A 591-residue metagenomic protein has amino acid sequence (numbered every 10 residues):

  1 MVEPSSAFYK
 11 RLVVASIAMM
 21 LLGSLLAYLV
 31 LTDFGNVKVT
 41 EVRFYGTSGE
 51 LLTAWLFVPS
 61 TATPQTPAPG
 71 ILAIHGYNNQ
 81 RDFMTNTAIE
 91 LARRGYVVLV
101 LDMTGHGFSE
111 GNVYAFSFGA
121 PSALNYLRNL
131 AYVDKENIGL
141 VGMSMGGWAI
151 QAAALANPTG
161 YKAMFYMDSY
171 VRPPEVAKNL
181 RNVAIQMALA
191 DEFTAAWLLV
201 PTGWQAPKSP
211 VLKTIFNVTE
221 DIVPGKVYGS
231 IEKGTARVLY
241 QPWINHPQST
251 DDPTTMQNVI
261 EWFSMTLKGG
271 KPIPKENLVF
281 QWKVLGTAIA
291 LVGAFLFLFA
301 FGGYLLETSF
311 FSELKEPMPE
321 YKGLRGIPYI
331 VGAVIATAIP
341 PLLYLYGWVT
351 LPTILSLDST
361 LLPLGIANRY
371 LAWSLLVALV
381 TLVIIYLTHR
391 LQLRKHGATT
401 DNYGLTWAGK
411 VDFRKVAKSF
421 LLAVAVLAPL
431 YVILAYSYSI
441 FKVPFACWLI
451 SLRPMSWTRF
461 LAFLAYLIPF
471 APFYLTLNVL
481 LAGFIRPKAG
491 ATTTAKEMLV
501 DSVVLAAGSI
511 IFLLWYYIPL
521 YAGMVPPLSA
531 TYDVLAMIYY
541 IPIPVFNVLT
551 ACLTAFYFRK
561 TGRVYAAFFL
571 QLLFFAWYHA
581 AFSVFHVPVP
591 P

Functional and structural regions predicted by a protein language model:
M1-Y9, P319-L324, G409-V411: Short, Lys/Arg-rich N-terminal segment immediately upstream of the first membrane anchor
E3-Y45, T53: An N-terminal hydrophobic leader/cap segment in hydrolases
K10-M19, A290-A294, I335, L375-V377: Hydrophobic H-region at the start of alpha-helical membrane spans
S24-A27, F299-Y304, P340-V349: Alpha-helical transmembrane segments of multi-pass membrane proteins
K38-F280: Soluble extramembrane regions of membrane proteins in the secretory/endomembrane system
N277-L291: Juxtamembrane/start-of-transmembrane alpha-helix segments at the extracytoplasmic/lumenal side of membrane anchors
V292-I335: Juxtamembrane interface at the cytosolic side of transmembrane helices
A333-P591: Alpha-helical transmembrane segments of integral membrane proteins
